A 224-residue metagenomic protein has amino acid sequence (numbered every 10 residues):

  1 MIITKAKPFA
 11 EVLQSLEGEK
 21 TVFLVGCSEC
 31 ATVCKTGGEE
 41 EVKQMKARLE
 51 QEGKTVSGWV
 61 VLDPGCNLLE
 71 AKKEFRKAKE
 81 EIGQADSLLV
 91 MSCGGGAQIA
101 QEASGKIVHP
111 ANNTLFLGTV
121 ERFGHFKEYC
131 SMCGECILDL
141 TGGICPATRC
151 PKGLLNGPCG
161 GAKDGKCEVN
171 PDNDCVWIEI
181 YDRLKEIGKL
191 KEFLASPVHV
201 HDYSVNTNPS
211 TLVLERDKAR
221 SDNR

Functional and structural regions predicted by a protein language model:
M1-D63, F75-L88, E102-L140, I144-R224: Iron-sulfur (Fe-S) cluster-binding modules
C66-L68: ATP-dependent adenylate-handling ligase core
V90-G94: N-terminal glycine-rich "phosphate-gripper" loop used for MgATP/nucleotide binding and carboxylate activation
G96-Q98: Short, well-ordered alpha-helical microsegments
